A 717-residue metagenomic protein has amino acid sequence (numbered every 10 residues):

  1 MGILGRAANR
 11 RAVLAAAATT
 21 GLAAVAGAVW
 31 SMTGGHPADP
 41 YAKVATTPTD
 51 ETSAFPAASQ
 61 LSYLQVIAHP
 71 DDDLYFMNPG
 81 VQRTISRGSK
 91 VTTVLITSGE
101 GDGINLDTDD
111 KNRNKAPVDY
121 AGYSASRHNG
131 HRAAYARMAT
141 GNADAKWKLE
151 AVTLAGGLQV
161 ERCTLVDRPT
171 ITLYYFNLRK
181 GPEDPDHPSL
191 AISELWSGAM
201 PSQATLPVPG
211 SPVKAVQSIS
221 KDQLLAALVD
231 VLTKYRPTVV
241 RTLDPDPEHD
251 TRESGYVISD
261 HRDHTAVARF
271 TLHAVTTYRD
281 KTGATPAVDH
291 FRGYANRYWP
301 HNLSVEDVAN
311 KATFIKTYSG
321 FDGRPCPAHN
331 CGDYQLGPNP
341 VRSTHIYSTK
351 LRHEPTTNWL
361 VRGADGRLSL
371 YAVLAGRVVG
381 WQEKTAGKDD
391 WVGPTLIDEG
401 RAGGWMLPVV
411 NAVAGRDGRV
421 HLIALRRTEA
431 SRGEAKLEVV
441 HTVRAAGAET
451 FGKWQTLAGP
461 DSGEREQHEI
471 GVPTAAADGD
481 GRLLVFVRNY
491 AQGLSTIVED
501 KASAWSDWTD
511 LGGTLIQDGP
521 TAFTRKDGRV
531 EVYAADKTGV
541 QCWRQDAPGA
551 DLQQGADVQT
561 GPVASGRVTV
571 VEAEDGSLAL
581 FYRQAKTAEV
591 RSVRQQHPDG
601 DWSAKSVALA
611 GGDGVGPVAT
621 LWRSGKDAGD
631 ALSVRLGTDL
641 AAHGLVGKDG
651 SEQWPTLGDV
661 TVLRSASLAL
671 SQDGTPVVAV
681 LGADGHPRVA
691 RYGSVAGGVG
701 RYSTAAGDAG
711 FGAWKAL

Functional and structural regions predicted by a protein language model:
M1-A7, G21-A24: Secretory targeting signals
A8-L14: N-terminal export leaders
L14-S31: N-terminal export signals
S31-L225, V229-K234: Active-site rim/loop-helix segments in enzyme catalytic domains that contact anionic ligands
E100-I104, G181-P185, E248-T251, W299-P300 (+1 more regions): Short catalytic/ligand-binding loop motif for oxyanion handling, primarily in non-cytosolic enzymes, centered on
L178, T242-P247: Short, well-ordered beta-to-alpha junction loops that form the rim of enzyme active sites and present histidine/acidic
K214, Y235, V239, V257 (+2 more regions): The feature marks non-catalytic terminal segments
I346-L717: A structural motif
